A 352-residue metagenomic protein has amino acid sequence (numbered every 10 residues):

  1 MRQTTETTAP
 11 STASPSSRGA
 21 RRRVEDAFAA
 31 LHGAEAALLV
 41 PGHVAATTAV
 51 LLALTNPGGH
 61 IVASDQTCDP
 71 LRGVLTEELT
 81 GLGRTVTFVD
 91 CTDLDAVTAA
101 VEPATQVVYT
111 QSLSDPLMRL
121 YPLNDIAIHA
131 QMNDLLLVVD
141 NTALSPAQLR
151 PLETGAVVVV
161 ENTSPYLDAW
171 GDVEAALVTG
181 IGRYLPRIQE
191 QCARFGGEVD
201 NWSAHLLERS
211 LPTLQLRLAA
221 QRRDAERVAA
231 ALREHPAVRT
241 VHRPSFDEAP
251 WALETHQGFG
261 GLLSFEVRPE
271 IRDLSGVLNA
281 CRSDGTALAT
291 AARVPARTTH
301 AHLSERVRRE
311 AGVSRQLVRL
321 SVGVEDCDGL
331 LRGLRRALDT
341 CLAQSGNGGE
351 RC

Functional and structural regions predicted by a protein language model:
M1-G19, D26-A27, L317-S321: N-terminal "arm"/small-domain region of PLP-dependent enzymes with the aminotransferase-like
M1-S11, P186-Q189, D284-A301: Mobile, glycine-enriched helix-loop/loop "lid" segments at the mouths of ligand-binding/catalytic clefts that gate
V24, I188, D273-V277, L330-L334: Hydrophobic side chains in well-ordered alpha-helices
E25, A229, S304: Generic structural marker for isolated residues within well-ordered, non-membrane alpha-helices of soluble domains
L31, A36-H235, H242, R351: Conserved PLP-enzyme active-site core in the AAT-like
T76-E77, T85, V294-C352: PLP-dependent enzyme catalytic core of the Aspartate aminotransferase-like
F195-G197, N279-A289, A337-G346: A common structural junction motif
T240, P244-V318, V322: Conserved C-terminal alpha-helix-loop-beta "cap" of PLP-dependent enzymes that closes/shapes the active-site mouth
